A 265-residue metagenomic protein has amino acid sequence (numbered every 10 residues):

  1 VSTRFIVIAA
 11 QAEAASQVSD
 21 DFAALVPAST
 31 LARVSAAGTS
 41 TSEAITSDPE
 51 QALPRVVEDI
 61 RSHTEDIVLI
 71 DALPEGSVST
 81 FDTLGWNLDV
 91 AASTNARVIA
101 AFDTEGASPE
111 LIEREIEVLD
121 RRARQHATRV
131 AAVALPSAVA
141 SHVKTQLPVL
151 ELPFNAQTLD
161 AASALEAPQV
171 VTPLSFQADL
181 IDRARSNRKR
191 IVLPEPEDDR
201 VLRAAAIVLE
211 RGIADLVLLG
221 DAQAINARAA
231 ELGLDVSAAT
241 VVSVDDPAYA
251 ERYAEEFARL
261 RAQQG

Functional and structural regions predicted by a protein language model:
V1, I60-H63, D89-S93, A123-A127 (+5 more regions): Solvent-exposed alpha-helices and their adjacent loops that cap or buttress functional pockets in soluble metabolic
S2-R121: ATP-dependent carboxylate-amine ligase catalytic core
R4-A9, P109-L174: C-terminal lobe/tail of nucleotide-utilizing enzymes
F5, G38-A44, D66-P74, T94-D103 (+4 more regions): Gly-rich Lys/Arg/Thr-decorated short loops/hinges at beta-loop-alpha junctions or inter-strand turns that position
Q17-A23, V139-P148, N226-G233: Short, aromatic/basic amphipathic alpha-helical patches
A32-A37, A100-F102, A131-S137, D215-I225 (+1 more regions): Short internal beta-strands
E105, E110-R124, I207, N226-S237: Active-site-proximal loop->helix
A162-G265: Contiguous, glycine/small-aliphatic-enriched amphipathic segments in soluble metabolic enzymes
